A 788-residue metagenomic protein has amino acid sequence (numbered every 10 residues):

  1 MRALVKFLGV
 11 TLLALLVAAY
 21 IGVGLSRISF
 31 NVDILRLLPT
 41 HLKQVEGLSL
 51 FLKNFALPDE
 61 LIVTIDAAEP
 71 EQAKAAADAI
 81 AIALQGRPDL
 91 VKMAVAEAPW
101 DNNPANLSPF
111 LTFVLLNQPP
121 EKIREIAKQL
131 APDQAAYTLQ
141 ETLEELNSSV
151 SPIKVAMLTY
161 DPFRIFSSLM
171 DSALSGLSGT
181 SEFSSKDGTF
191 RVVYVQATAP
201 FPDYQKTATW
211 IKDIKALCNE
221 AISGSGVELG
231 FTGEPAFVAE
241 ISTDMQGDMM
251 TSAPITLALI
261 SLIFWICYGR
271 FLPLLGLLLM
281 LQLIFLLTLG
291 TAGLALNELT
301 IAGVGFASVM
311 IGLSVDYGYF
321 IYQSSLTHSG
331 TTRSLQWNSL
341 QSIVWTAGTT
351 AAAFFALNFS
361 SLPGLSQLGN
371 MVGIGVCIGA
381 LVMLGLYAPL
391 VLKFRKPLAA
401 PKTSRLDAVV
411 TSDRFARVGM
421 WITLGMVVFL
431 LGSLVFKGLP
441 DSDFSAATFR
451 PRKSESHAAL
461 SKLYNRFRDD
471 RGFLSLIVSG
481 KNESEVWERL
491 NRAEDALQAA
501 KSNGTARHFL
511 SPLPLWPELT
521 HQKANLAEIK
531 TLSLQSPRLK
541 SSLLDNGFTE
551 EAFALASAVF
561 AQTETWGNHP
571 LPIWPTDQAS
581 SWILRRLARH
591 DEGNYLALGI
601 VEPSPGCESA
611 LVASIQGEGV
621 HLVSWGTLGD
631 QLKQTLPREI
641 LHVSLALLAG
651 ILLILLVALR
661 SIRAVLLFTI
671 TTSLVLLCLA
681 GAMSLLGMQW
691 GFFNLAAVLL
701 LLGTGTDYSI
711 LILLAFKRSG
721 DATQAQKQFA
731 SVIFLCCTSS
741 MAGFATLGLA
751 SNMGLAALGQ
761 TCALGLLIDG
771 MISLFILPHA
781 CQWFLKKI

Functional and structural regions predicted by a protein language model:
M1-V32, A388-P389, K393-S445, A458: Signature of alpha-helical transmembrane segments and their immediate interfacial
I21-G22, A75-R191, G504-S581: Alpha-helical transmembrane helix bundles of large polytopic membrane transport and channel proteins
V23-A68, S172-E182, F320, A416-M420 (+2 more regions): Solvent-exposed, non-transmembrane loop/terminal regulatory segments of multi-pass membrane proteins
N147-I266, R270, A561-L652: Extracytoplasmic
P273-F320, A664-I712, A745, Q782: Hydrophobic transmembrane alpha-helices and their membrane-interface caps in long multi-pass transport proteins
L278, H328-S360, D721-S751, G770: Pore- and gate-forming transmembrane helices of large, multi-pass membrane proteins
L294, M310-L326, L340, V344-F359 (+4 more regions): Transmembrane alpha-helices and their membrane-interface boundaries in multi-pass membrane transporters and channels
M420-L543: Juxtamembrane segments of multi-pass membrane proteins
